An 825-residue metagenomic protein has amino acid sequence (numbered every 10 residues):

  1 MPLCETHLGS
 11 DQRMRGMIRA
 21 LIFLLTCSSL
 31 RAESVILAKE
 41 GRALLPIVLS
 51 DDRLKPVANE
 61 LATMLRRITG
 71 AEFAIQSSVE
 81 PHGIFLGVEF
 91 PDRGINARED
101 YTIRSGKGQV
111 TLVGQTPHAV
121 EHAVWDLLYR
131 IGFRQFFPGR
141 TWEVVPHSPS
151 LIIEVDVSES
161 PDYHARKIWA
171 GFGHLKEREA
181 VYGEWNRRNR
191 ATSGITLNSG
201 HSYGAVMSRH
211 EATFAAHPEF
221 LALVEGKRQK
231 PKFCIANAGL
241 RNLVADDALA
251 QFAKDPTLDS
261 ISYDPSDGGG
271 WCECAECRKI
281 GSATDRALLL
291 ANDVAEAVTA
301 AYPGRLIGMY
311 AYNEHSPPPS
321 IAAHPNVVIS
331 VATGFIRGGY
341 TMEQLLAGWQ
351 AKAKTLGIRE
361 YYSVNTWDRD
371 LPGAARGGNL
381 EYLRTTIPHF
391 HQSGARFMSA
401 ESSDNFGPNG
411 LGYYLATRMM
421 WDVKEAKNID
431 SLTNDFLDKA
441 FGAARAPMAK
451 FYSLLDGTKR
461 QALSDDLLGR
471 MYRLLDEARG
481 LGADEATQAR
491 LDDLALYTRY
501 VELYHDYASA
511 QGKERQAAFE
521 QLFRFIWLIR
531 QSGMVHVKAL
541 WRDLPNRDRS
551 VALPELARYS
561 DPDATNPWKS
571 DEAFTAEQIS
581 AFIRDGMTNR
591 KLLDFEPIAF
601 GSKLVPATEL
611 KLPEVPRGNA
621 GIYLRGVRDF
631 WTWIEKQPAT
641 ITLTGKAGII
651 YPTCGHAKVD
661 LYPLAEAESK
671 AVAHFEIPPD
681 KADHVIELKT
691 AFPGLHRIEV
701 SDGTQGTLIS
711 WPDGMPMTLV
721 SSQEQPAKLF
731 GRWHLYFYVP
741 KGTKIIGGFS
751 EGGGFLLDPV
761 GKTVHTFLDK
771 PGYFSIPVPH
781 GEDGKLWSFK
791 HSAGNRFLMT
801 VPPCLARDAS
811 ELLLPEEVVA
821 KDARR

Functional and structural regions predicted by a protein language model:
R15-F23: Sec-dependent signal peptide recognition, specifically the positively charged N-region followed immediately by
E40-A43, D52-E60, M64, I68 (+4 more regions): Feature activates predominantly on carbohydrate-active enzymes
A74-N96: Short, well-ordered secondary-structure micro-motifs within conserved domains or adaptor modules
K232, A236-L240, R337, E343-L454: Structured mid-domain segments that build the active-site/substrate or prosthetic-cofactor binding neighborhood
G281-A297, P325-M342, M419-K427: Acidic, His- and aromatic-enriched active-site or binding-groove loops in soluble protein domains that engage sugars
N292-P317, G357-S363, M398-A400: Aromatic-lined carbohydrate-recognition surfaces of secreted/lumenal glycan-active proteins
Y413, M420-Y651: Catalytic domains of carbohydrate-active enzymes that cleave complex glycans
E577-R825: Acidic, Ser/Thr/Pro
